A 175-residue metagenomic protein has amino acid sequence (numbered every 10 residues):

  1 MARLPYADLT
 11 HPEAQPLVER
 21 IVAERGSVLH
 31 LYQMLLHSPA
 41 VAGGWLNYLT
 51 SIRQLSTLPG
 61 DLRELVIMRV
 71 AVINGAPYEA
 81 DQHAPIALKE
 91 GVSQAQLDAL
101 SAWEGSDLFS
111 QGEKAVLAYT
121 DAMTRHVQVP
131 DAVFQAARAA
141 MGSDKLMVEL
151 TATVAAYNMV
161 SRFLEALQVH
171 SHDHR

Functional and structural regions predicted by a protein language model:
M1-R175: Hydrophobic alpha-helical segments
